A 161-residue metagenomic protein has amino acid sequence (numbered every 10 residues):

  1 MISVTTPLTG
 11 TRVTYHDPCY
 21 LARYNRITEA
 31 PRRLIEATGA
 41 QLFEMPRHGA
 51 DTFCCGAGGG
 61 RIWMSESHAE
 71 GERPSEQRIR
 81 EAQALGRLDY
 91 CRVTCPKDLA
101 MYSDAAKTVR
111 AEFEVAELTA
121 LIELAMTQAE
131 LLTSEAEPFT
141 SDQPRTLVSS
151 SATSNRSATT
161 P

Functional and structural regions predicted by a protein language model:
M1-P161: Iron-sulfur cluster-binding electron-transfer modules in prokaryotic oxidoreductases
